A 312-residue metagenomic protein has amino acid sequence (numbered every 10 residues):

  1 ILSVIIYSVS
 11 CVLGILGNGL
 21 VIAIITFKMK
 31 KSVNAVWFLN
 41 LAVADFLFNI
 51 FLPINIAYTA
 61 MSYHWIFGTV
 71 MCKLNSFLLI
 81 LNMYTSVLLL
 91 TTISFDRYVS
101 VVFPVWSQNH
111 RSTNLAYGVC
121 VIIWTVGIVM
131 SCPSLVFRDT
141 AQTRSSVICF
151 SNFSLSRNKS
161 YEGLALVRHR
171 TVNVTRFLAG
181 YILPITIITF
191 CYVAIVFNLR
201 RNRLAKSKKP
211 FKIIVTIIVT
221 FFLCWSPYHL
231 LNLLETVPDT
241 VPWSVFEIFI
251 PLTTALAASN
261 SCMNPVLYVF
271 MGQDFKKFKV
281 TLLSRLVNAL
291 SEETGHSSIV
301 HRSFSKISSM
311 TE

Functional and structural regions predicted by a protein language model:
I1-T26, L47, T186-Y192: First transmembrane helix
L2-S8, K31-T92, S100-F103, Q108: Extracellular TM2-ECL1-early TM3 structural module of rhodopsin-like
Y7, C11, F48-Y63, S76 (+7 more regions): Helix-to-loop junction signature of class
L39-A42, M83, Y117-V121, A179 (+2 more regions): Internal alpha-helical transmembrane segments of multi-pass membrane proteins, especially GPCRs
W65-S76, I80, N109-C120, V129-I182 (+1 more regions): Loop architecture of class A 7-transmembrane GPCRs
M83-V121, I195-V196, V269-K276: Class A GPCR helix-loop hinge within the 7TM core
T143-S146, S156, Q273-E312: Intrinsically disordered regulatory tails of 7TM GPCRs
C149-Y181, I187-I188, V193-L230: Intracellular effector-coupling site of seven-transmembrane GPCRs, centered on the ICL3-to-TM6 transition
